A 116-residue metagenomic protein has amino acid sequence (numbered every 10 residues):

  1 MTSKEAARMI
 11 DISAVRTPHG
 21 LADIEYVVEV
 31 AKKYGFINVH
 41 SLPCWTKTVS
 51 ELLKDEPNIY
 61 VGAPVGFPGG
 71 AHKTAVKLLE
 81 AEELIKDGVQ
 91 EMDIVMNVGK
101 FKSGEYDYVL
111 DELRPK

Functional and structural regions predicted by a protein language model:
M1-Y34, C44-K116: Alpha/beta enzyme core
V39-S41: Short, hydrophobic beta-strand segments that form beta-sheet elements in well-ordered domains
